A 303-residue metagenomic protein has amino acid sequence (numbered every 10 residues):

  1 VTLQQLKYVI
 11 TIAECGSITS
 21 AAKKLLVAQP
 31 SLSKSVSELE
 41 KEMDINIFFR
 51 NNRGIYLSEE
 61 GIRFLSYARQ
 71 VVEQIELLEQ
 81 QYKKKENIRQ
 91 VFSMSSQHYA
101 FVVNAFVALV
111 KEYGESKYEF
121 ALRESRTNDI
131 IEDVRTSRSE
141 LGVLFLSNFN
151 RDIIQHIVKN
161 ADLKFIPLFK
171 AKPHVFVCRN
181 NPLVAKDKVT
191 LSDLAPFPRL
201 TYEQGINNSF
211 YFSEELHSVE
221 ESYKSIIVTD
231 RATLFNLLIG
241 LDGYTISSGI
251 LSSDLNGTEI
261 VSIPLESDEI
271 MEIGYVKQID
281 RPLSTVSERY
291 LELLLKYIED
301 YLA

Functional and structural regions predicted by a protein language model:
I10-A28: Short helix-boundary/capping micro-motifs
E40-L57: A short LG(V/I)-centered, amphipathic sequence patch enriched for acidic residue(s) preceding the LG motif
E42, F64-E86: Alpha-helical linker/hinge and terminal dimerization helices associated with HTH transcriptional regulators
R89-I153: Central regulatory/effector-binding core of bacterial HTH transcription factors
V102-A108, R151, L183, D187 (+3 more regions): Secondary-structure junction motif
R135-S139, F145, Q204-V261: Hydrophobic hinge/microswitch elements
I157-P173, V177-R199: Flexible hinge/capping segments at coil-to-helix
N160-I166, A171-K172, T233-P282: Beta-alpha-beta core module
